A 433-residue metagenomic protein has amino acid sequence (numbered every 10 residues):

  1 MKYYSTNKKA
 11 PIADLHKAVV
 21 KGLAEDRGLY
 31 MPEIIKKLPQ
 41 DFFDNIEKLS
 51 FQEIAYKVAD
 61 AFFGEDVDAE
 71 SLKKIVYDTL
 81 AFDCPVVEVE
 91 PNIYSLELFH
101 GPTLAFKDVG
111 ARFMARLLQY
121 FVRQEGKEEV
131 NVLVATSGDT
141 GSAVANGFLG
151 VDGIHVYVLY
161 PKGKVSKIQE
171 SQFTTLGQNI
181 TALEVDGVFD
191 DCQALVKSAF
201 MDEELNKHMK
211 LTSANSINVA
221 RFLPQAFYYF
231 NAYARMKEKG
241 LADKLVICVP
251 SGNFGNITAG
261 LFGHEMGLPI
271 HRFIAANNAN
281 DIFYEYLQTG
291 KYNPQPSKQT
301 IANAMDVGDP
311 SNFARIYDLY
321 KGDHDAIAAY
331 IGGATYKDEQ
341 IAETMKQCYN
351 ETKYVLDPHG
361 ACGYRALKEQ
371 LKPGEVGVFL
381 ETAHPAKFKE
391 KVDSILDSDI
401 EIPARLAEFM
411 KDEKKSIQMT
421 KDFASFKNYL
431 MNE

Functional and structural regions predicted by a protein language model:
M1-E433: PLP-dependent amino-acid enzyme catalytic core
